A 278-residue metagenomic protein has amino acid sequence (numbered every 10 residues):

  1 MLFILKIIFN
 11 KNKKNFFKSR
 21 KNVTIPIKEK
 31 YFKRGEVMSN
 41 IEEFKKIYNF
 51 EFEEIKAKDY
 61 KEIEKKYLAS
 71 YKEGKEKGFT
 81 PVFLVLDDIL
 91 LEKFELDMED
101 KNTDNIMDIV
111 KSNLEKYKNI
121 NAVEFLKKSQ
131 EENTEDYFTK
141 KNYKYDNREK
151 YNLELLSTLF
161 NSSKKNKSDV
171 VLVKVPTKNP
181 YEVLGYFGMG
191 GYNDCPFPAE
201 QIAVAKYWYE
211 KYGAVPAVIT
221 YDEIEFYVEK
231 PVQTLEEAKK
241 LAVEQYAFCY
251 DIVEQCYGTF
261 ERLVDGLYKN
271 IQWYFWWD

Functional and structural regions predicted by a protein language model:
F3-K11, F16-R34: Short, positively charged and aromatic/hydrophobic N-terminal segments
N40-P180: Extended, low-hydrophobicity segments enriched in charged/polar residues
I63-Y67, C195-A205, A238-E244: Well-ordered, non-membrane alpha-helical segments in soluble/globular domains
G74, W208-Y209: A generic structural signal for well-ordered alpha-helical segments
D87-L90, E182-F187, I219-V232: Short glycine-rich, basic-tinged beta-strand/loop micro-motifs
S162-Y207: Surface-exposed, low-hydrophobicity interaction/linker segments
A203, Y209-Y221: C-terminal accessory domains/tails appended to large, multi-domain proteins
P216, D222-D278: Alpha-helical oligomerization segments
